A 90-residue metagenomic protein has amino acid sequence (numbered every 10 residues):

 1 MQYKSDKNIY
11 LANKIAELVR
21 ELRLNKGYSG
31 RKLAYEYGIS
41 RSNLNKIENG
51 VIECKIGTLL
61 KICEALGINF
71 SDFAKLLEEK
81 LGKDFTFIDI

Functional and structural regions predicted by a protein language model:
M1-N25: A short, Lys/Arg-rich alpha-helix, primarily the initiator
M1-S5, D72-I90: Short, charged recognition helix plus adjacent turn of helix-turn-helix-like nucleic-acid-binding domains
E17-E36, K61, D89: Short basic helix-loop element that most often maps to the first helix and adjoining turn of HTH DNA-binding modules
V19, L33-A34, L44-I47, F73: Conserved hydrophobic/aromatic packing and binding residues within compact polymer-binding modules
G38-I52: Recognition helix of helix-turn-helix/homeodomain-like DNA-binding domains that insert into the DNA major groove
E48, T58, L77: DNA major-groove recognition helix of helix-turn-helix
V51-E64: Short, basic-rich loop-to-helix N-cap that marks the start of a DNA-contacting helix
